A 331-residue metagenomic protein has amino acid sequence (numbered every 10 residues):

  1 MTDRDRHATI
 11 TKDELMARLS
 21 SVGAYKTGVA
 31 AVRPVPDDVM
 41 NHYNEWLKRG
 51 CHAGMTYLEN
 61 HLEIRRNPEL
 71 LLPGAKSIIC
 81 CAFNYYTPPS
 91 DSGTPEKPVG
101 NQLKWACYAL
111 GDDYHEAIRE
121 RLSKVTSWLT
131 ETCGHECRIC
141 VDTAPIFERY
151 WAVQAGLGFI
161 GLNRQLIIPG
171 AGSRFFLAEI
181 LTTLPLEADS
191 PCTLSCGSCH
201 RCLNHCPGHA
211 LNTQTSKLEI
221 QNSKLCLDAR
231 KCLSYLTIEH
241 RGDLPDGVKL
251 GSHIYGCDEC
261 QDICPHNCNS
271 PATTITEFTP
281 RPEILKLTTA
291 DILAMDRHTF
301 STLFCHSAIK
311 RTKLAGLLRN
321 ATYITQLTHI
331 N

Functional and structural regions predicted by a protein language model:
M1-T9, S90-V99, T213-L225, Q326-N331: Short, basic, low-complexity termini and linkers enriched in Ser/Thr/Gly/Pro that act as targeting/leader peptides
T2-S195: Auxiliary alpha/beta "docking" domains used to position bulky ligands
I10, E14, E120, K124 (+5 more regions): Generic recognition of stable, solvent-exposed alpha-helical segments in well-folded globular domains
S21, R201-S216, K224-S234, H240-R241 (+1 more regions): Iron-sulfur cluster-binding cysteine motifs and their immediate structural context in ferredoxin-like electron-transfer
V22, W128, T132, H205 (+2 more regions): Short alpha-helical functional segments enriched in proximate histidine and acidic residues
L166-P191, C226-D246, D296-S301: Short, charged low-complexity linear segments at domain edges
T193-S198, P207: Long, well-ordered alpha-helical scaffolding segments within enzyme catalytic domains, especially pronounced
Y235, G242, D246-N331: Alpha-helical scaffold domains
